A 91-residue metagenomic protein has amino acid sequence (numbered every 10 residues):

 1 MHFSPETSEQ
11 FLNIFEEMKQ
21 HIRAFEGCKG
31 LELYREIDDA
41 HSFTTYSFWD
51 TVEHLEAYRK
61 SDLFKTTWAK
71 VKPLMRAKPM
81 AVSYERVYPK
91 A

Functional and structural regions predicted by a protein language model:
M1-H2, E32-R59: Short, well-ordered beta-strand segments in beta-rich or mixed alpha/beta enzyme and ligand-binding folds
H2-L12: Short, surface-exposed ligand-recognition loops at beta-strand->loop->(often short) alpha-helix junctions that present
F3-P5, T51, E85-Y88: Non-catalytic surface loops within mature trypsin-like serine protease
S8-E9, M18-H21, L33-R35: Intrinsically disordered, low-complexity segments enriched in polar/charged residues with Gly/Pro, especially when
Q10, T66, A91: Residues that form or flank phosphate/diphosphate-binding pockets in enzymes that use nucleotide phosphates
L12-F15, R35-E36, S61: Hydrophobic alpha-helical segments, principally membrane-spanning helices and signal/leader peptides
E17-Q20, A24-K29, F48-V82: An amphipathic, aromatic/His-enriched active-site/gating alpha helix that lines ligand/cofactor pockets
E32-H41, A69-A91: Glycine-rich beta-strand-turn "strand-cap" elements at beta-sheet edges
